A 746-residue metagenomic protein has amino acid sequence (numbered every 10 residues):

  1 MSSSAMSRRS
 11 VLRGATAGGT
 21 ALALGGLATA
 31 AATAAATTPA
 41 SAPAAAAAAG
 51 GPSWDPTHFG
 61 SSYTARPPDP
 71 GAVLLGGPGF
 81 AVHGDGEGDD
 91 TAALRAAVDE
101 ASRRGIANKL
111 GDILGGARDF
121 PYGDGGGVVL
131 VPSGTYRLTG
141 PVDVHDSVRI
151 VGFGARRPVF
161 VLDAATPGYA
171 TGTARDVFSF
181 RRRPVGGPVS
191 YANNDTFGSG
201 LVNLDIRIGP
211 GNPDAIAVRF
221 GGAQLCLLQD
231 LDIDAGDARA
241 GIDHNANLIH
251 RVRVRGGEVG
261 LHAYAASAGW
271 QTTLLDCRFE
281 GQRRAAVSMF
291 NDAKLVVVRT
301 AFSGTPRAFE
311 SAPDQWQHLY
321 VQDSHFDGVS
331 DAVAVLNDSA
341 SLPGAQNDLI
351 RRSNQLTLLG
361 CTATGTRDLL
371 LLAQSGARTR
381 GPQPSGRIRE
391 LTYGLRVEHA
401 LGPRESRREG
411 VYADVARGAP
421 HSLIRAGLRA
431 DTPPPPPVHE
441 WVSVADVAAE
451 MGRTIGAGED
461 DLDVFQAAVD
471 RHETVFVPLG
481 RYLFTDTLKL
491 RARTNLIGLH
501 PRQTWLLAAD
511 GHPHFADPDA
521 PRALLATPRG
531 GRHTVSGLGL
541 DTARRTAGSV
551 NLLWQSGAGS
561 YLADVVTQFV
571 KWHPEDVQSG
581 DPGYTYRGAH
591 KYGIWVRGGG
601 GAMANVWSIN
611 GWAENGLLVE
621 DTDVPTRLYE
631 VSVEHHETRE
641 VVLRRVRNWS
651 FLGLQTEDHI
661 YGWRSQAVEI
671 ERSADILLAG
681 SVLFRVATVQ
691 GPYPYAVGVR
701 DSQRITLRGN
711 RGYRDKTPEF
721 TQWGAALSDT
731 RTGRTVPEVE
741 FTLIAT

Functional and structural regions predicted by a protein language model:
S2-V128, D143, R149, F153-G209 (+12 more regions): Extracellular "leader-to-stem" segments immediately downstream of a signal peptide or signal-anchor in secreted/lumenal
S133-T135, S147, L479-G480, R493 (+1 more regions): Tight coil/turn sites that cap or link beta-strands
R137-T139, L483-D486, W505, H514 (+1 more regions): Flexible loop/turn segments at secondary-structure boundaries
V148-R149, F153, T485-T487, R491-L499 (+1 more regions): Classical protein tyrosine phosphatase
H250, V259, G269-Q271, A293 (+3 more regions): Beta-propeller domains
T626, E669-G680: Long, structured stretches of catalytic cores involved in phosphate-ester chemistry, encompassing
L652-R672: Extended hydrophobic/aromatic segments used for targeting, binding, or gating
